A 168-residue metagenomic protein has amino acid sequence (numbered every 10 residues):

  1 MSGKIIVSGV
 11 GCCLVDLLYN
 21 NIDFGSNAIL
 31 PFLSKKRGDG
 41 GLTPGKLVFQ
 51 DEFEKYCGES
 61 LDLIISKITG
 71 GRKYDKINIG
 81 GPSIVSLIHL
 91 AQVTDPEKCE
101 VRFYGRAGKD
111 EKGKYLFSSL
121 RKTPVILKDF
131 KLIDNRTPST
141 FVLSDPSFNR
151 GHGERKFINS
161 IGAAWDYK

Functional and structural regions predicted by a protein language model:
S2-R102: Glycine-rich phosphate/adenosyl-contacting loop at the front of the ribokinase-like
I5, T137-S139: Change "...and in nucleic-acid phosphodiester-cleaving endonucleases..." to "...and in nucleic-acid processing enzymes
L18-D23, G113-L116, V142-L143, N159: Short acidic, glycine/serine/threonine-rich loops at helix termini
G80, T94-K98, R121-I126, G162: Glycine-centered loop/turn motif at secondary-structure junctions
P82-S86, K112-L116, T137: Generic hydrophobic, aliphatic-rich segments that mediate packing or membrane embedding
F103-R106, D129-L132, T140-K168: Conserved phosphate-binding/catalytic loop of the ribokinase/pfkB sugar-kinase fold
G105, K109-P124: Short, electropositive alpha-helical surface patch
S119-N135: A glycine-rich helix N-cap at a beta->alpha junction
